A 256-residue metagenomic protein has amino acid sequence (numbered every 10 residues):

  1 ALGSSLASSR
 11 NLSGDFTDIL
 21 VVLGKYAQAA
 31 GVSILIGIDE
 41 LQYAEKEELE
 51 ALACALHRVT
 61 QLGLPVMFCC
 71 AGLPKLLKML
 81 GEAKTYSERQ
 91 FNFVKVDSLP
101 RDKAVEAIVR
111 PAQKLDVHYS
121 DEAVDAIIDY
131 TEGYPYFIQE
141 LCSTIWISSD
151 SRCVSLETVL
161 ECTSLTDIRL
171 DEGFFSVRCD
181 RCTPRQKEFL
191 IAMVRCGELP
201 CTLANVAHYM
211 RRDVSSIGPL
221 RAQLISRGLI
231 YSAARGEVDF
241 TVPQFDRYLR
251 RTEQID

Functional and structural regions predicted by a protein language model:
S5-P74, E82: Conserved Walker B catalytic segment
K46-A53, V105, Q139, Q186 (+1 more regions): Conserved strand-to-helix beginnings and helix N-cap segments that scaffold or border functional pockets
G72-L77, P100: Short glycine-enriched loops at secondary-structure junctions
K75-F91: Short regulatory helix/loop adjacent to the ATP-binding pocket of P-loop NTPases
N92-K103: Conserved AAA+ ATPase "SRH/arginine-finger" region at the nucleotide-binding site
A104-G173: Amphipathic alpha-helical "lid/sensor" segments that cap RecA-like P-loop NTPase cores
E122, I168-D256: C-terminal leucine-rich, beta-strand-based interaction scaffolds used for sensing/assembly
